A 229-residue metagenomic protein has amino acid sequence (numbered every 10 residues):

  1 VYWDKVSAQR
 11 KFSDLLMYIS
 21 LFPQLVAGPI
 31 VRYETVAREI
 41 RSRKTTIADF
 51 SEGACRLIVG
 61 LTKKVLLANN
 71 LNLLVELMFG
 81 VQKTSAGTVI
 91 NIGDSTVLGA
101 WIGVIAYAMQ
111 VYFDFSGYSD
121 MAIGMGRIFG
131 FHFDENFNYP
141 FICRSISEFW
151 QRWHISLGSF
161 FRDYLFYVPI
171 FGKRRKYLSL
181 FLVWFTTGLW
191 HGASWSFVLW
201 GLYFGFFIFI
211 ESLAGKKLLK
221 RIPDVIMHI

Functional and structural regions predicted by a protein language model:
V1-I229: Membrane-embedded transmembrane alpha-helical bundles that form the catalytic cores of multi-pass lipid-modifying
